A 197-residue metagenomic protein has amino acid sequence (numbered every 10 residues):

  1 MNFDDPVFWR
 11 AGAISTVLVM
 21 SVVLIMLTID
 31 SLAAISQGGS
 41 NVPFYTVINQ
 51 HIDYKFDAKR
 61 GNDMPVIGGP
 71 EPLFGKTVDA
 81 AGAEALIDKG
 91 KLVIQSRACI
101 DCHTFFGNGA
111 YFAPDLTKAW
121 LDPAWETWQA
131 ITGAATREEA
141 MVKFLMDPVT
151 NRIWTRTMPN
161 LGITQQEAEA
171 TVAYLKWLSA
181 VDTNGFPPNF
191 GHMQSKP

Functional and structural regions predicted by a protein language model:
M1-I14: N-terminal positive-inside, membrane-proximal cytosolic segments immediately preceding the first
A13-D30: Hydrophobic membrane-insertion alpha-helices, especially the h-region of bacterial N-terminal signal peptides
S31-N41: Perimembrane helix-loop junctions in membrane proteins
N41-G61: Short extracytoplasmic/periplasmic juxtamembrane "stem" segments immediately C-terminal to an N-terminal membrane anchor
Y54-Q95, A134: Electrostatic cytochrome c docking/interface patches
E84-A85, S96, F106-G185, P197: Extracytoplasmic electron-transfer domains, predominantly the class I c-type cytochrome c fold
C99-C102: Short cysteine clusters
N189-P197: Post-kinase regulatory C-tail/linker adjacent to protein kinase catalytic domains
